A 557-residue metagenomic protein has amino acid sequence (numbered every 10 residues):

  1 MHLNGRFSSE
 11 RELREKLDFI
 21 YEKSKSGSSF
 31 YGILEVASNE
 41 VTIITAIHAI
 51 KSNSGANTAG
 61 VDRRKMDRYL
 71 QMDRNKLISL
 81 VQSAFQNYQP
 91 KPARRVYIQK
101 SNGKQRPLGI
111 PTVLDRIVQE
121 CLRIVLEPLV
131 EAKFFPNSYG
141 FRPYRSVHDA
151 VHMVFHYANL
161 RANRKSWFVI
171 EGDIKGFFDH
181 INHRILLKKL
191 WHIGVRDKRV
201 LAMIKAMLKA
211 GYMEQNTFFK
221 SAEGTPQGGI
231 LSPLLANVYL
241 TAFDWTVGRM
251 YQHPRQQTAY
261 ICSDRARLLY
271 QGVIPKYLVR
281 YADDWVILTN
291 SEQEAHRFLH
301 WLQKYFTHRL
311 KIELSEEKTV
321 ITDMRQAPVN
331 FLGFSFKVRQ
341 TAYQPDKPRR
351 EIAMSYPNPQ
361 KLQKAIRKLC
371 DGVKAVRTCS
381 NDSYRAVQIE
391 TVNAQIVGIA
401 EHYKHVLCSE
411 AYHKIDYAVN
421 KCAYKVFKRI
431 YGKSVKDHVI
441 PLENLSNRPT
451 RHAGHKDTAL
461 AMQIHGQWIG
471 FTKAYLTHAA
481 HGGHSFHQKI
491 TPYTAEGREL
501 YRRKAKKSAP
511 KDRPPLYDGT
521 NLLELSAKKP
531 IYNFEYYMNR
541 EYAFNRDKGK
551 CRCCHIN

Functional and structural regions predicted by a protein language model:
M1-N75: Non-catalytic, polymerase-adjacent accessory regions of viral genome-replication enzymes
R68-P90: Amphipathic alpha-helical blocks
Q89-S101, K205-S221, I389-A394, Y517-K528: Active-site-adjacent bridging/hinge elements
P92, V96, P136-N137, D149-E316 (+2 more regions): Conserved polymerase palm-domain catalytic core
K209, Q215-F218, L310-G398: A conserved non-catalytic segment of reverse transcriptases and RNA-directed RNA polymerases corresponding to the late
R377, Y384-H452: Non-catalytic, peripheral interaction segments enriched in hydrophobic/basic residues
A418, F427-I531, E535: Extended C-terminal regions of large enzymes
Y536-N557: Short cysteine-rich loop/turn motifs with clustered Cys
